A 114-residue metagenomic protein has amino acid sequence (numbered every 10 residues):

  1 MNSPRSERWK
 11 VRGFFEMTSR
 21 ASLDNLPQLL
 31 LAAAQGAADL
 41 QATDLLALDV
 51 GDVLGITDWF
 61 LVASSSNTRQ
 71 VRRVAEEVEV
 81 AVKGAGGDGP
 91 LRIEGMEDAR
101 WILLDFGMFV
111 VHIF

Functional and structural regions predicted by a protein language model:
M1-I56, S65-I102: Polybasic/polar functional segments that serve as interface/processing modules
L104-F106: Active-site beta-strand termini and strand-to-loop segments that position acidic
I113-F114: C-terminal structural segments of small proteins and small subunits
